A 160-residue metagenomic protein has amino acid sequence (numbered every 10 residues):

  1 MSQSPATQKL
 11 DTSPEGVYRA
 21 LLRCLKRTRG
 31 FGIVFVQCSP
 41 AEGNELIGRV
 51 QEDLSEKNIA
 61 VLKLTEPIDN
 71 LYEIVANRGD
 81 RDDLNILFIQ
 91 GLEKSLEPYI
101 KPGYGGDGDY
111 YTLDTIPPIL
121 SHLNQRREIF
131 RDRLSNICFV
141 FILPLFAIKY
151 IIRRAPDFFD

Functional and structural regions predicted by a protein language model:
M1-I86, K94-G106: Extended, compositionally biased accessory segments flanking or bridging domains
C24, N77, I129-F130, A155: Short, flexible, glycine/charge-rich loop motifs used to bind or transfer phosphoryl groups or to couple energy/partner
G32, D83-L87, R131-F141: Loop/turn-to-beta-strand initiation segments
C38-P40, Q90-E93, F141-I148: A short beta-strand-to-loop transition that corresponds to the Sensor-1 phosphate-sensing loop of AAA+ P-loop ATPases
P67, G79, R127-S135, A147 (+1 more regions): Cytosolic/nucleoplasmic/matrix-facing N-terminal domains/tails of membrane-anchored or organelle-targeted proteins
L96-Y104, Y111-I116, Y150-R153: Conserved ATPase-coupling elements of RecA-like P-loop NTPase cores
D109-N136: Substrate-engagement module of ASCE P-loop NTPases
R153-D160: A short helix-turn-beta junction within AAA+ P-loop NTPase domains corresponding to the substrate/partner-engaging
